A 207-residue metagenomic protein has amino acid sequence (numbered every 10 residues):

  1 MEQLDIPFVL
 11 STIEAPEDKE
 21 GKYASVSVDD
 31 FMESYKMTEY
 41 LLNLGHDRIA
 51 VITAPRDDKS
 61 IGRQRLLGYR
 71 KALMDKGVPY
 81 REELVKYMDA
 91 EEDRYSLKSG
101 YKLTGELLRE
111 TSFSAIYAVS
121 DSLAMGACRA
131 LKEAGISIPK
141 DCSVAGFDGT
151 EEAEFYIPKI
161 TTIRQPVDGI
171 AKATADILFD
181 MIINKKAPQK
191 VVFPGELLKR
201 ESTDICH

Functional and structural regions predicted by a protein language model:
E2-H207: Bacterial carbohydrate/catabolite-sensing allosteric modules
